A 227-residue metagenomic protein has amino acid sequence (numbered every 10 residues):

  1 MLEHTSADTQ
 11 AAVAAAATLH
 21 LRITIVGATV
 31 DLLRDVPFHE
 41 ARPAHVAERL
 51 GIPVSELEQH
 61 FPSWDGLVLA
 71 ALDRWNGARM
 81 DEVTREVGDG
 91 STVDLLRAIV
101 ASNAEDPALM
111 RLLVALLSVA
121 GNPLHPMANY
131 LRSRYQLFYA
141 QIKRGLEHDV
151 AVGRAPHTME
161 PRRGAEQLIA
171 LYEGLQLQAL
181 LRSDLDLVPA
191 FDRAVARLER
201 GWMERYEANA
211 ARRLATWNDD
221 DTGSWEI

Functional and structural regions predicted by a protein language model:
M1-T9, D94-S102, Q136-H148, L171 (+1 more regions): C-terminal peripheral helix-coil segments that are non-catalytic and often amphipathic
L2-E3, H20-T24, A28-G66, A70: Helix-turn-helix
T18, R22, V68, L72 (+3 more regions): Amphipathic, non-transmembrane alpha-helical scaffold segments
F61, A115-P123: Short helix-capping/turn signature of helix-turn-helix
A70, D81-L112, P161-L168: Hydrophobic alpha-helical connector segments
G88, P107-A108, H125-A151: Amphipathic alpha-helical packing segments from all-alpha helical-bundle domains
L109-L117, M159-Q178, A190-L198: Hydrophobic alpha-helical segments that form the core of small-molecule binding pockets and/or dimer interfaces
N129-S133, A151-Q167, V188: All-alpha amphipathic helical-bundle segments outside canonical DNA-binding/catalytic cores that form hydrophobic
